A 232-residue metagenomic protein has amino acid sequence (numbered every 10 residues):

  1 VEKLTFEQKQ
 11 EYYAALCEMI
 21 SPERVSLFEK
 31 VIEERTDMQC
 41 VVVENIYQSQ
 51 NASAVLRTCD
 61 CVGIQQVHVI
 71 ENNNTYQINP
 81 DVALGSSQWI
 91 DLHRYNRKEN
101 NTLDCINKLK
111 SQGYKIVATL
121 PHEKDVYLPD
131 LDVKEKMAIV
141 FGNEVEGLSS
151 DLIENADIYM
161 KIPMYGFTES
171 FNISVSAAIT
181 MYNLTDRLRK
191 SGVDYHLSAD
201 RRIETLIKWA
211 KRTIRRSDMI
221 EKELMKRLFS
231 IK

Functional and structural regions predicted by a protein language model:
V1-K232: Post-transcriptional modification and biogenesis factors for structured RNAs of the translation apparatus
